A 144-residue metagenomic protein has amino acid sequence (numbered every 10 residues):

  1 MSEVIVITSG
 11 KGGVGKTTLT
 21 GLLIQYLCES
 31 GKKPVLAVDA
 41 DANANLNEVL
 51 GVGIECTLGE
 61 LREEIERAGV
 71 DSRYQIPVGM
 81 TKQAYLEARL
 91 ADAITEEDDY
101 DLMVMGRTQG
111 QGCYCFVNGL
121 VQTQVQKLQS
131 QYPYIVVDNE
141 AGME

Functional and structural regions predicted by a protein language model:
M1-S2, G31-K32, E96-D98, Q129-Y132: Short loop/turn elements that form and flank the Walker-type P-loop nucleotide-binding site in RecA-like NTPase cores
M1-V35: Walker A (P-loop) phosphate-binding motif
V4, A37, Y100-L102: Conserved beta-strand scaffold positions in the cores of enzyme catalytic domains, especially in NTP/NDP-utilizing
K16, A44-L46, N139, M143-E144: Short glycine/serine/threonine-rich phosphate/pyrophosphate-binding segments that cradle anionic phosphate groups
L22, L50-G53, V117-G119: Short, glycine/charged-enriched secondary-structure capping and boundary segments
C28-D98: N-terminal phosphate/diphosphate-binding loop that engages ATP/GTP or pyrophosphate donors across diverse enzyme folds
T95-R107: Active-site-adjacent alpha/beta core region of enzyme catalytic domains
V104-Y114, L120, Q124-E144: Switch II (G3) loop of P-loop NTPases
